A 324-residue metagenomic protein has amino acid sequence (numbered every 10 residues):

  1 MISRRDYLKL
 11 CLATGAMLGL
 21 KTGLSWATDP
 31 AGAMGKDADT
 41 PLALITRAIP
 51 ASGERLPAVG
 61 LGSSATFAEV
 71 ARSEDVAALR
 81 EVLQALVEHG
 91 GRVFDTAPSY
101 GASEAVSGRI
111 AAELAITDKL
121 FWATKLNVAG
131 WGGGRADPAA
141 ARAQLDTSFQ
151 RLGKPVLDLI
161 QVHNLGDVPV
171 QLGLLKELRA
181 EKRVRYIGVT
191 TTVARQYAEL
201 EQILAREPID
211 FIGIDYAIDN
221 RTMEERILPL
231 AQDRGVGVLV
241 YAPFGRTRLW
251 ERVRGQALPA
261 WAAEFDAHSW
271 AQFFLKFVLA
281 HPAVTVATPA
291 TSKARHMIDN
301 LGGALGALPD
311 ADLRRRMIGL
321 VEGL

Functional and structural regions predicted by a protein language model:
I2-L120: N-terminal binding-site loop/beta-alpha segment at the start of enzyme catalytic domains that lines or forms
L10, T14-T28, I49, R226-L324: Structured C-terminal cap/extension of enzyme domains
T46, L83, E104, G108 (+6 more regions): Generic structural signal for well-ordered alpha-helices, preferentially at hydrophobic/aromatic core positions
I49, L61, F94, S107 (+7 more regions): Conserved, mostly hydrophobic/aromatic
E54, H89, D118, L152-P155 (+4 more regions): Structured loop/turn residues at beta-strand edges in well-structured enzyme cores
V70, V128-G213, A217-T222, R226 (+2 more regions): Glycine/proline-rich, positively charged, aromatic-decorated active-site loop/lid region on the catalytic face
G108-A115, K119-F121, K176, I298-G306: Short, electropositive alpha-helical surface patch
K119-W122, I209-I214, A307-L313: Short hydrophobic/aromatic-enriched beta-strand-loop microsegments
